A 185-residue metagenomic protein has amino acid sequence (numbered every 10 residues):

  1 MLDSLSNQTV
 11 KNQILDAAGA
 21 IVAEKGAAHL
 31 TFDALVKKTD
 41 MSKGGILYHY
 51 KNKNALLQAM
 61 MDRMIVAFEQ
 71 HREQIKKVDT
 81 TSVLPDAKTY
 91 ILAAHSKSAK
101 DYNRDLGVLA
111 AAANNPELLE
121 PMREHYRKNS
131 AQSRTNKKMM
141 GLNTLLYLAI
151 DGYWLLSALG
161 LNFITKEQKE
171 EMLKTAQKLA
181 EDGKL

Functional and structural regions predicted by a protein language model:
M1-T9, L185: N-terminal intrinsically disordered/low-complexity leader segments
Q13, A17, I21-A55: Helix-turn-helix
A59, V66-D105: Hydrophobic alpha-helical connector segments
Y90-A94, D105-A110, L146-Y153: Short alpha-helical scaffolding segments that buttress acidic/His motifs in well-ordered protein cores
A94-L106, A110-R123: Conserved, surface-exposed functional patches that form binding/active-site neighborhoods
E117-R123, R127-L185: Hydrophobic/aromatic-rich alpha-helical bundle segments in the mid-to-C-terminal region
